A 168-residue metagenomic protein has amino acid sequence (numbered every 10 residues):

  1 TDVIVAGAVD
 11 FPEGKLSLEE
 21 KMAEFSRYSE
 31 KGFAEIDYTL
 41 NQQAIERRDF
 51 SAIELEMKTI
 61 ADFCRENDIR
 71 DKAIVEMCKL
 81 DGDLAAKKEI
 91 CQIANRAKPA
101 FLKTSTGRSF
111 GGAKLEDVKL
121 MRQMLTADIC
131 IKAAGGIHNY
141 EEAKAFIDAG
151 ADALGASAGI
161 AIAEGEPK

Functional and structural regions predicted by a protein language model:
T1-E35: Active-site cofactor/substrate anionic-group-binding motifs, chiefly glycine- and Lys/Arg-rich phosphate-binding loops
T1-F11, F50-I74, K79, K88 (+2 more regions): Alpha-helix-loop-beta-strand connector modules within alpha/beta enzyme cores
F11-E13, Q42-A44, M77-D81, R108-S109: Short histidine/acidic/glycine/proline-rich micro-motifs that form metal- and phosphate-coordinating active-site loops
F11-L18, L40-A52: Glycine-rich tight-turn/loop motif centered on a GG-T
L16-E30, L80-I93, E116, L120-Q123 (+3 more regions): Catalytic cores of alpha/beta
A23-E24, I53-M57, D83, R108-S109: Short acidic/polar alpha-helix capping motifs at helix-coil junctions
Y28, A73, L102: Residue-level signature of catalytic and energy-coupling elements of molecular machines, predominantly ATP/GTP-dependent
K31-I45, R96-G111, G135-K168: Glycine-rich phosphate-binding active-site loops on the catalytic face of alpha/beta enzymes
